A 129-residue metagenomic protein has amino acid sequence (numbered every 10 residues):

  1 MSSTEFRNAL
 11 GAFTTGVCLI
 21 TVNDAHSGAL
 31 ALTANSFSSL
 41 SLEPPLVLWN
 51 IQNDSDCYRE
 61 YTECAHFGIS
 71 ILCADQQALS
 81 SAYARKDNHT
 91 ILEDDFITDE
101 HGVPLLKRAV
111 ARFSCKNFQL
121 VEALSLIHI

Functional and structural regions predicted by a protein language model:
M1-I71: N-terminal structural module
F6-R7, E100-G102: Short, P/G- and charge-enriched loop/turn segments at secondary-structure junctions
S39-S41, A78, V121: A short local loop/turn or secondary-structure capping micro-motif enriched for an aromatic residue
D54-D99: Glycine-rich, pocket-lining loop/helix-strand segments that form or immediately flank
L105-A109, V121-L124: Beta-rich strand-turn-strand
A111-F113: Hydrophobic core residues within well-ordered beta-strands of beta-rich domains
I127-I129: Conserved small/polar residues in nucleotide/adenosyl-binding loops
